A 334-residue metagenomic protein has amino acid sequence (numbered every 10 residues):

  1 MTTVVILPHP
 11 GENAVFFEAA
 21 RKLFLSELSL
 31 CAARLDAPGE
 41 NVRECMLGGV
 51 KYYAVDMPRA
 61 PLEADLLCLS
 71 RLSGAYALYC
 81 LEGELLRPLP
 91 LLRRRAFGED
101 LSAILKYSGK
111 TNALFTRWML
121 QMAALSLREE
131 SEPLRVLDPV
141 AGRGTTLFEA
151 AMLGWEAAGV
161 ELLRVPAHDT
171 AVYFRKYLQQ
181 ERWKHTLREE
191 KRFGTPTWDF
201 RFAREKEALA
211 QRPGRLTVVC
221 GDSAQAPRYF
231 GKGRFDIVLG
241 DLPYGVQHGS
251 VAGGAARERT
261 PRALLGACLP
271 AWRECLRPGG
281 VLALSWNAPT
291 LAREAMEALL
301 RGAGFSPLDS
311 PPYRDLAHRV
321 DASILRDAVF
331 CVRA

Functional and structural regions predicted by a protein language model:
T2-L30, M57-P61, D65, R71-G74 (+1 more regions): Class I S-adenosyl-L-methionine-dependent methyltransferase catalytic core
L35-E44, G304-P312: Short secondary-structure junctions
P38-D65: Short, intrinsically disordered low-complexity segments
